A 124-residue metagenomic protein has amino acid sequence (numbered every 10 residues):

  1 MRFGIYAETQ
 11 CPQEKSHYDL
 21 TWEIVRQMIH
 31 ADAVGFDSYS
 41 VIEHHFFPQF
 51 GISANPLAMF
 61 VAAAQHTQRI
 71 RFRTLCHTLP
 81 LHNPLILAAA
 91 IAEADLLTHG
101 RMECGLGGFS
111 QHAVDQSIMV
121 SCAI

Functional and structural regions predicted by a protein language model:
M1-H66, I70-R73: N-terminal beta1-alpha1-beta2 module of alpha/beta enzyme domains
R2-H17, L81-I124: Flexible, glycine-rich active-site loops centered on histidine and acidic residues that chelate a metal or position
F46-F47, T78-L79, S110: Positions that flank functional sites
R71-L75, E103-C104: A short, GP-enriched loop/loop-strand-helix hinge that lies immediately N-terminal to, or at the N-terminal rim
T74-H82: Active-site nucleophile and cofactor-binding loops and adjacent substrate-binding regions of central metabolic enzymes
